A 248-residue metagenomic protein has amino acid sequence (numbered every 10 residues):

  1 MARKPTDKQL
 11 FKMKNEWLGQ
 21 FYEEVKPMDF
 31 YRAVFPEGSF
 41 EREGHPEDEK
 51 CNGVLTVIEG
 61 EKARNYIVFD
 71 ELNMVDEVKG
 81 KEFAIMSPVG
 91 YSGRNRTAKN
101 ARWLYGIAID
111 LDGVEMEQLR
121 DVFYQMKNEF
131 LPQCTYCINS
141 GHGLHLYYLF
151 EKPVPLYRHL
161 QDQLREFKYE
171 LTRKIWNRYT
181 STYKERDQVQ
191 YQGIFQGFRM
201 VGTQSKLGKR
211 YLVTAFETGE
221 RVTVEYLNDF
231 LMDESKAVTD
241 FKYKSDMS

Functional and structural regions predicted by a protein language model:
M1-G106: DNA replication initiation on ssDNA origins
F21-E24, V34, E77, Q125 (+3 more regions): Residues that form generic nucleotide/phosphate-binding pockets
H45, F130, H142-H145, H159 (+1 more regions): Histidine (H) residue identity feature
R94-E115, R120, V154, R158-S248: DNA replication initiation modules
M116-F130: Short amphipathic alpha-helix segments
P132-C137: A short linear hydrophobic-aromatic micro-motif
I138-E151: Short, conserved phosphate-binding/catalytic loop or strand-edge motifs used in phosphoryl-/nucleotidyl-transfer
